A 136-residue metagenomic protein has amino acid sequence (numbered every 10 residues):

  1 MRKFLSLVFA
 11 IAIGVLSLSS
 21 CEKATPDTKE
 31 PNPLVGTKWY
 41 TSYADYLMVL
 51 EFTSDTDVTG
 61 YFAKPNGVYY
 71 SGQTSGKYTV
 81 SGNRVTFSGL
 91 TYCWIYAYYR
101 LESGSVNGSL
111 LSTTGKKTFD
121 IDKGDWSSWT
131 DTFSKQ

Functional and structural regions predicted by a protein language model:
R2-F4, V15-K38, T132-Q136: Bacterial Sec-dependent N-terminal signal peptides
S6-I11: Sec-dependent N-terminal signal peptides
D27, Q73-R84, T114-Q136: Edge beta-strand at a domain terminus
P31-V35, A63, T118-D120: Short beta-strand segments and strand-loop junctions that repeat across beta-rich extracellular domains
N32-P33, E51-F52, T79, S105 (+1 more regions): Residue-level signal for WD-repeat beta-propeller blades
T37, M48-L50, G76, A97 (+2 more regions): Residue-level detector of beta-strand structural context in well-folded domains
Y43-W94, S112: N-terminal glycine/threonine-rich, aromatic-flanked beta-hairpin/loop signature
W94-L110: Extended Gly/Ser/Thr-rich low-complexity repeat segments, especially those forming or decorating extracellular
